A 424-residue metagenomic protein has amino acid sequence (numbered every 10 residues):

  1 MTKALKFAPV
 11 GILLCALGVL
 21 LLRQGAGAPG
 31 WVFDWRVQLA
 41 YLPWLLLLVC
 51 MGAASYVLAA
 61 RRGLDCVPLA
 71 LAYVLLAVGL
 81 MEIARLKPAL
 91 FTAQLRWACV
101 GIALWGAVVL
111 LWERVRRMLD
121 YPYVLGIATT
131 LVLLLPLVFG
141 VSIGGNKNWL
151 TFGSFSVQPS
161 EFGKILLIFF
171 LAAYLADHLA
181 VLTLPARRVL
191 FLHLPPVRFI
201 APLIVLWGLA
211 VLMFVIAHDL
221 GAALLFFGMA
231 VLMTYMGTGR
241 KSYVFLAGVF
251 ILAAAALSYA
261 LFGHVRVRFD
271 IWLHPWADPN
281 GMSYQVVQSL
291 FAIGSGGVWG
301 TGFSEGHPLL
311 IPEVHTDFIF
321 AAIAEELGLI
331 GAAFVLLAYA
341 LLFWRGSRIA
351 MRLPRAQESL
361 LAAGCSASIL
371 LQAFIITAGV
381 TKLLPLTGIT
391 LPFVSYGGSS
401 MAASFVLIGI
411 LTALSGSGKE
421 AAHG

Functional and structural regions predicted by a protein language model:
M1, I376-G424: A juxtamembrane structural motif centered on a specific transmembrane helix
M1-L13, L39, L64: N-terminal membrane topogenic signal
L14-A26: Alpha-helical transmembrane segments of multi-pass membrane proteins
R23-W35: Membrane-interface helix-loop junction between the first two transmembrane segments
Q38-M282, A321-G379, V406, I410 (+1 more regions): Hydrophobic alpha-helical transmembrane segments of multi-pass inner membrane proteins, especially in bacterial systems
D219-L224, W299-F303, V314-T316, L329 (+4 more regions): Transmembrane helix boundary and interhelical junction motifs in multipass membrane proteins
I271, P275-F320, L327-G331: TM-adjacent membrane-interface loops and short helices in multi-pass inner/ER membrane proteins
